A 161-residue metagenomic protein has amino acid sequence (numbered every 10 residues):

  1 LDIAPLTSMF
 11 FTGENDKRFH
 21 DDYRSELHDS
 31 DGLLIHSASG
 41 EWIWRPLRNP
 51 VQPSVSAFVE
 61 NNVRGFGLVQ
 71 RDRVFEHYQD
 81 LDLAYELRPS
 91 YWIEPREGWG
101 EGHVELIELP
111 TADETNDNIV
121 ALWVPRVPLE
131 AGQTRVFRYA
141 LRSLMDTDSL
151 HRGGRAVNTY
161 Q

Functional and structural regions predicted by a protein language model:
L1, G132-M145: Short, hydrophobic/aromatic-enriched beta-strand segments in well-ordered soluble domains
A4-T134: A contiguous, surface-exposed recognition patch within enzymatic or periplasmic domains that forms
E76-Y78, D146-S149: Short acidic/glycine-rich loop or secondary-structure boundary segments that cap or lie
S149-Q161: Surface beta-strand/loop "capping" patches
